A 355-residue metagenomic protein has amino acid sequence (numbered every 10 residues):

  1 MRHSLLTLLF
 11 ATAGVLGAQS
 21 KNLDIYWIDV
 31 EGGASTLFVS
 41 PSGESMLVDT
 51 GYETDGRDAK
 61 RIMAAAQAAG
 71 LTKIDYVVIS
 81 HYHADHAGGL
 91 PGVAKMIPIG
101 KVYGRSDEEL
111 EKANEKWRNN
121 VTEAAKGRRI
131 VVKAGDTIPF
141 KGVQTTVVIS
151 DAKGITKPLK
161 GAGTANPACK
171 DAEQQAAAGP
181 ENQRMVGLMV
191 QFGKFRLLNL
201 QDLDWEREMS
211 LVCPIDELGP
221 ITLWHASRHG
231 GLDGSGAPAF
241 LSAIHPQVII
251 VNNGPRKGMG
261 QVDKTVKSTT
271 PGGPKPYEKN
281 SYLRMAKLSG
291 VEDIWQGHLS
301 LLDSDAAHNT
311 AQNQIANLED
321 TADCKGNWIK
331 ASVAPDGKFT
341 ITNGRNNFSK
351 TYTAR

Functional and structural regions predicted by a protein language model:
S4-V15: Bacterial N-terminal signal peptides
A18-R355: Non-globular, low-confidence helical/coil segments that flank catalytic cores
